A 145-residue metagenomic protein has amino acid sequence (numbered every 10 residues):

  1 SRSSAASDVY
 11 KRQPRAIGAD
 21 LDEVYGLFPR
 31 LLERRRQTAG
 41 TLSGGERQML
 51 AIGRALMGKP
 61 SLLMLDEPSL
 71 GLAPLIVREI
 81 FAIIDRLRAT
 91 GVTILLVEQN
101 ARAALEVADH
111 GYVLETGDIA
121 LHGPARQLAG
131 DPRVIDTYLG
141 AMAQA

Functional and structural regions predicted by a protein language model:
S1-A6, Y10: Single conserved hydrophobic/aromatic residue that forms the stacking wall/gate of nucleotide- or nucleobase-binding
T38-L42, E46: Conserved ABC ATPase signature
A55-L56: ABC ATPase C-loop
K59: Conserved catalytic motifs of ABC-family nucleotide-binding domains
L63-E67: Catalytic Walker B motif of ABC-type/P-loop ATPase nucleotide-binding domains
R78-T90: Helical segment within the ABC ATPase nucleotide-binding domain
H110, H122: Short, glycine/charged-rich "phosphate-handling" switch motifs in NTP-dependent and phosphotransfer domains
